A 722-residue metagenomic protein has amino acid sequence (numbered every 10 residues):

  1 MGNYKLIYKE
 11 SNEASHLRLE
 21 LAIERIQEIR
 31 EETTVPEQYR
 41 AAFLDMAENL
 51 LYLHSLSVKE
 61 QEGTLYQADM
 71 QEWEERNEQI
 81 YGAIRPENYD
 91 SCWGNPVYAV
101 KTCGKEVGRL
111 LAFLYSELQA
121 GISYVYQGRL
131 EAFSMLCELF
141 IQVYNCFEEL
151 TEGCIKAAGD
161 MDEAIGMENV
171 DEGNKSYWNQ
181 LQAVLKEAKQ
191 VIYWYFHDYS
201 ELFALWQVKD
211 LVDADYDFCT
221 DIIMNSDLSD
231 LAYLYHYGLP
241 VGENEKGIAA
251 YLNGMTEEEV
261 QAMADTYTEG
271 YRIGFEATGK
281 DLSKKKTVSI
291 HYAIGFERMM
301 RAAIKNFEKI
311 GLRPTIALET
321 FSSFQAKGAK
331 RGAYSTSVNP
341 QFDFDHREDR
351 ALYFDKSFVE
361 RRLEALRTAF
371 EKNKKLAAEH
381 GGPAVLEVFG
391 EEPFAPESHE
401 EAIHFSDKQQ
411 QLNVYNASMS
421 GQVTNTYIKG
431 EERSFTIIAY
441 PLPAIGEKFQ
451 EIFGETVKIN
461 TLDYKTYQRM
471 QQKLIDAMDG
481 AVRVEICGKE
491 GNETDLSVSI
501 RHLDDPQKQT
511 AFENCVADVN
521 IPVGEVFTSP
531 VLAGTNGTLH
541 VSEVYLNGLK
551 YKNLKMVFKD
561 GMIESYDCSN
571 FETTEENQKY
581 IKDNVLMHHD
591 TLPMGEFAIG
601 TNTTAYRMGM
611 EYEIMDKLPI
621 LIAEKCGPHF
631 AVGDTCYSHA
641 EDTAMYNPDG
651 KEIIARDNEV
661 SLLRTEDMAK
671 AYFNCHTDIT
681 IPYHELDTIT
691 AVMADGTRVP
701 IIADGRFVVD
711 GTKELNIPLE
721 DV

Functional and structural regions predicted by a protein language model:
G2-A533, I701-V722: Active-site bordering "gate/hinge" segments that shape substrate access to catalytic or cofactor-binding pockets
D479, N547-K550, D590, A623: Short solvent-exposed loop/turn micro-motifs enriched in small/polar/acidic residues
I486-N492, E543-L546, A691-D695: Short acidic, glycine-rich loop/turn motifs
A517-K555: Conserved AWS/pre-SET-to-SET junction and N-terminal core of the SET lysine methyltransferase domain, specifically
Y551-C568: Active-site and channel-lining beta-strand-loop segments that bind or position nucleotide-derived/phosphorylated
S565-Y637, E641: Dual-mode signal for accessory low-complexity, basic/Gly-rich regions
C626, V632, A640-Y646, N658-E666: Glycine-anchored, exposed beta-strand/edge motif detector
D649-V722: Extended hydrophobic packing segments that form well-structured cores
